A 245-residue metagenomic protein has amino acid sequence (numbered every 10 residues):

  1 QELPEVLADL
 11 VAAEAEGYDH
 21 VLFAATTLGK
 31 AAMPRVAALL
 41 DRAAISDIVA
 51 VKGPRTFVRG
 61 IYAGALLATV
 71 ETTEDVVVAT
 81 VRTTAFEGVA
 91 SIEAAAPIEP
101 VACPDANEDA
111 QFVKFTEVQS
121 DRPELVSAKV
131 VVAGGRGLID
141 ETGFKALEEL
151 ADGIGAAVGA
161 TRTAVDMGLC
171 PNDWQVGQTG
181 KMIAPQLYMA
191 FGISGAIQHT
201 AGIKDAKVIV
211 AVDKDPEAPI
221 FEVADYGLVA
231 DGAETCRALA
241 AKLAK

Functional and structural regions predicted by a protein language model:
Q1-K245: N-terminal glycine-rich FAD/FM-binding segment characteristic of electron-transfer flavoproteins
